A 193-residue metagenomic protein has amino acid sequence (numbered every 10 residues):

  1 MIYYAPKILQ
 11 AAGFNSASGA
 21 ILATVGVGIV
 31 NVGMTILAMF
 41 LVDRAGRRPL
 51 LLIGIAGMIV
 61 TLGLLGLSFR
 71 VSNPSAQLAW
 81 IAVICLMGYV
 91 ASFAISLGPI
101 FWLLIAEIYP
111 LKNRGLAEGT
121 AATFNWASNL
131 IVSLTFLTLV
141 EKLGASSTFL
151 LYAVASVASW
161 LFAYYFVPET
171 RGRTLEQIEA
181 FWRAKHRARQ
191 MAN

Functional and structural regions predicted by a protein language model:
M1-N193: Alpha-helical transmembrane bundle of multi-pass membrane proteins
